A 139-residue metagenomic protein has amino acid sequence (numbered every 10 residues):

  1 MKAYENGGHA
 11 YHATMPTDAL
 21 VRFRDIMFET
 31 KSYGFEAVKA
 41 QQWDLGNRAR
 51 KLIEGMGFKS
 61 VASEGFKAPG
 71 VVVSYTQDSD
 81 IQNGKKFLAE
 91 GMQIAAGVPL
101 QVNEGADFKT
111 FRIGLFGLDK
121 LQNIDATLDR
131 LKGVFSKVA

Functional and structural regions predicted by a protein language model:
M1-G55, D119: Active-site C-terminal subdomain of aminotransferase-like
A3, A10-A13, A19, A37-A40 (+8 more regions): A sequence-composition feature that detects small, non-aromatic residues
K31, F135-A139: Short, hydrophobic alpha-helical segments
E54, F58-G114, L118-A126: Conserved C-terminal alpha-helix-loop-beta "cap" of PLP-dependent enzymes that closes/shapes the active-site mouth
T127-F135: Short amphipathic C-terminal alpha-helix that caps PH/PH-like domains
